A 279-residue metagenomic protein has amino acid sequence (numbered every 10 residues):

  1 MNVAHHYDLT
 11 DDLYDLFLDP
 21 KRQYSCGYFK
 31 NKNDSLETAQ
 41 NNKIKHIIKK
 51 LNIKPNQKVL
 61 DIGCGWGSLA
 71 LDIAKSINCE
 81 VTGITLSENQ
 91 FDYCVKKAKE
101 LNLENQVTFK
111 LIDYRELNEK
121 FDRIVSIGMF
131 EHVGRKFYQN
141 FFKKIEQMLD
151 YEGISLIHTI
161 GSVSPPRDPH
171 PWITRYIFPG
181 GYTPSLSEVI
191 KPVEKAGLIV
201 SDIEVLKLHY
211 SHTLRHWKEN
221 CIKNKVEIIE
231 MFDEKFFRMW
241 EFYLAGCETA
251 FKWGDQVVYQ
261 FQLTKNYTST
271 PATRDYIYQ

Functional and structural regions predicted by a protein language model:
M1-K50: Conserved Class I S-adenosyl-L-methionine-dependent methyltransferase catalytic core
P55-G63: Conserved class I S-adenosyl-L-methionine
W66-I77: Conserved SAM-binding loop of SAM-dependent methyltransferases across substrates and taxa, primarily the Class I
L101-Y114: Conserved SAM-binding strand-loop segment of SAM-dependent methyltransferases
R115-I124: A short acidic, Gly/Pro-enriched loop at the edge of an enzyme's catalytic core that lines a small-molecule cofactor
Q139-Y151: A short glycine-rich, Lys/Arg-flanked "PGG" loop and its adjoining helix->strand segment in the class I
E152-I160: Conserved beta-strand signature within the Rossmann-like core of class I S-adenosyl-L-methionine
I160-P271, Y278-Q279: Substrate-binding/catalytic lobe of Class I Rossmann-like enzymes that use SAM or dcSAM, i.e., the mid-to-C-terminal
